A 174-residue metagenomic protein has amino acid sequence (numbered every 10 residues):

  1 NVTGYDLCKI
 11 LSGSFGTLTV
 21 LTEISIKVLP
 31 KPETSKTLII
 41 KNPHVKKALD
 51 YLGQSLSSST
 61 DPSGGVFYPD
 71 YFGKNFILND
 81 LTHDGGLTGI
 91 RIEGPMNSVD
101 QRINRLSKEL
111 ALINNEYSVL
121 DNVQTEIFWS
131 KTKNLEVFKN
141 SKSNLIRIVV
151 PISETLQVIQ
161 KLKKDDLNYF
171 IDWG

Functional and structural regions predicted by a protein language model:
N1-G174: Noncatalytic alpha-helical scaffold of FAD-dependent oxidoreductases
